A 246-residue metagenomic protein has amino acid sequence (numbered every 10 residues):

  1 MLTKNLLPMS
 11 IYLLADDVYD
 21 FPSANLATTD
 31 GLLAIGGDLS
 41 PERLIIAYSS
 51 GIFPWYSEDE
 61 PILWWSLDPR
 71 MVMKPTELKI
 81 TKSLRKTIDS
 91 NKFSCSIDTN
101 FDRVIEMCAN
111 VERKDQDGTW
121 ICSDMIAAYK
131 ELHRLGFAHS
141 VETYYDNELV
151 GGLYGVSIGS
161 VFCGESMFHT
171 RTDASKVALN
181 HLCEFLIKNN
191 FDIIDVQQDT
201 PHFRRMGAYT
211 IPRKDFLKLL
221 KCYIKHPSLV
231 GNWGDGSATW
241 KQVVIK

Functional and structural regions predicted by a protein language model:
M1-K246: N-acyltransferase acceptor-side catalytic subdomain
